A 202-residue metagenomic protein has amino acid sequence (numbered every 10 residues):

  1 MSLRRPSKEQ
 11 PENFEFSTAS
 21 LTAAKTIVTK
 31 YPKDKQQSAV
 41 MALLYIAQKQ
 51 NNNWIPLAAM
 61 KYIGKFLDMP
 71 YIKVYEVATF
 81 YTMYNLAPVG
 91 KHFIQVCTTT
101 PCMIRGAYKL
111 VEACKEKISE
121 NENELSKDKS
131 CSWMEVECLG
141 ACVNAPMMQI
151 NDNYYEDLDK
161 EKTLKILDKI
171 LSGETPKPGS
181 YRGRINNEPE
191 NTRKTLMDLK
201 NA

Functional and structural regions predicted by a protein language model:
M1-A202: Signature of N-terminal electron-transfer/Fe-S-associated modules in redox systems
